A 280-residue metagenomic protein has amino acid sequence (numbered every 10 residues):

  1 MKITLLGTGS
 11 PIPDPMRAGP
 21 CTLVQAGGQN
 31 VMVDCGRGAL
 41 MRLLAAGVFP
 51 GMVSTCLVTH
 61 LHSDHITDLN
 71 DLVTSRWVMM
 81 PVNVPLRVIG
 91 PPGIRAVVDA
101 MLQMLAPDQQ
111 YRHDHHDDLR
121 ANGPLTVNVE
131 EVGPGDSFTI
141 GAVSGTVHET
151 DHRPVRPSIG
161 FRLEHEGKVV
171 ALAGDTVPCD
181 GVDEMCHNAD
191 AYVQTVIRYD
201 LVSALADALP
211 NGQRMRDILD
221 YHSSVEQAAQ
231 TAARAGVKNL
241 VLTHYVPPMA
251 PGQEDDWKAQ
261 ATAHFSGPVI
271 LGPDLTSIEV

Functional and structural regions predicted by a protein language model:
M1-A171, V177-D180, E184, D256-E279: Binuclear metal-dependent hydrolase catalytic cores
V169-A171, V177-D274: Cap/insert and terminal regions of metallo-dependent hydrolase folds
